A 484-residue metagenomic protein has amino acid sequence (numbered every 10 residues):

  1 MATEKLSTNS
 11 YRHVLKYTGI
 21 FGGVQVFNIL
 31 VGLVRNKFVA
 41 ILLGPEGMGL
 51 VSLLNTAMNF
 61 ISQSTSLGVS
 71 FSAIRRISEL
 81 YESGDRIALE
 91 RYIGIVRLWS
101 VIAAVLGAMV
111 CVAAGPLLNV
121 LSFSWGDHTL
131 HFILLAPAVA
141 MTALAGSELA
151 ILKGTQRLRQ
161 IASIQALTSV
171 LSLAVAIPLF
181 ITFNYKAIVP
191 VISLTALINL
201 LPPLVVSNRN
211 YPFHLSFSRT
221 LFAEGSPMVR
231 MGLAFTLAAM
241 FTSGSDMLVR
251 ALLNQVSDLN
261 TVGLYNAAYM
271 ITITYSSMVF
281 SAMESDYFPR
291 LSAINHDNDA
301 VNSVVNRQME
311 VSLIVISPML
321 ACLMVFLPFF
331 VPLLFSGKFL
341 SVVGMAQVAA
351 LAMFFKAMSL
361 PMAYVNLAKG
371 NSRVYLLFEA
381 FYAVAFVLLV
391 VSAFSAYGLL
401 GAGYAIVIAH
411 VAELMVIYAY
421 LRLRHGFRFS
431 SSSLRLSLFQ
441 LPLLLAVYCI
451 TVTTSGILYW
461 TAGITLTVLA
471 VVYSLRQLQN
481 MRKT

Functional and structural regions predicted by a protein language model:
M1-V14, P203-D246, D286-S303, R424-L438: Interhelical loop/hinge segments that connect adjacent transmembrane helices in multipass membrane
H13-N28, L54, Q63-P116, L130 (+3 more regions): Membrane-water interface segments that mark the loop-to-transmembrane alpha-helix transition
Y17-N36, T168, I192-P203, S207 (+4 more regions): Transmembrane helical elements of multi-pass membrane transporters/channels
L67-S83, G154, P212, A268 (+2 more regions): Helix-loop junctions and terminal segments of transmembrane helices in multi-pass membrane transport/translocation
G94-S124, L130, A174, I181 (+4 more regions): Alpha-helical transmembrane segments of multi-pass membrane transport and lipid-handling proteins
T129, I133, S163-N210, P227 (+5 more regions): Hydrophobic alpha-helical transmembrane segments
A140-I164, A350-F381, L421-L423: Membrane-interface junctions at transmembrane-helix termini in multi-pass inner-membrane proteins
Y382, S431-K483: Transmembrane alpha-helical segments of multi-pass transport proteins
